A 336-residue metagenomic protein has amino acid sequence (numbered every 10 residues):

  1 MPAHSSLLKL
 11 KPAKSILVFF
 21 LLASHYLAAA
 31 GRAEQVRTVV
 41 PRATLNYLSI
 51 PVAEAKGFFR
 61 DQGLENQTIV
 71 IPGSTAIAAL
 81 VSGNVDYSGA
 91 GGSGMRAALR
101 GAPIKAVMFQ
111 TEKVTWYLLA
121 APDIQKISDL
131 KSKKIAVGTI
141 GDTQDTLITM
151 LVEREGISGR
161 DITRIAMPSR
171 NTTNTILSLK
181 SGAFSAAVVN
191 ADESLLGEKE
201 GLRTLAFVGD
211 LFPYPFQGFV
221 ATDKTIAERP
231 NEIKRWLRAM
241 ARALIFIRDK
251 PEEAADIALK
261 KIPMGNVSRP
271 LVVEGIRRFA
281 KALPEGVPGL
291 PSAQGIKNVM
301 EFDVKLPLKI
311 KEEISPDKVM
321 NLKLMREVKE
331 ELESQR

Functional and structural regions predicted by a protein language model:
M1-Q35, E331-R336: Short, low-complexity disordered leader/linker segments with a strong preference for bacterial N-terminal type II
R32-S181, S185-A191, T204-G209, P213: Short, glycine-/small- and polar/acidic-enriched structural segments that line small-molecule recognition paths
G57, A78, S82, S128 (+10 more regions): Solvent-exposed, polar/charged alpha-helical surfaces in well-ordered, non-transmembrane soluble domains, broadly
V85-D86, T175, F279-A293, E327-E333: Short amphipathic alpha-helical segments at helix boundaries and their inter-helical linkers
G92-S93, I165, T173-M264: Pocket-lining segment of extracytoplasmic ligand-binding domains
A227-E312: Secondary-structure end/capping motifs
M300-R336: Conserved C-terminal helix/tail region of periplasmic/extracytoplasmic solute-binding proteins
